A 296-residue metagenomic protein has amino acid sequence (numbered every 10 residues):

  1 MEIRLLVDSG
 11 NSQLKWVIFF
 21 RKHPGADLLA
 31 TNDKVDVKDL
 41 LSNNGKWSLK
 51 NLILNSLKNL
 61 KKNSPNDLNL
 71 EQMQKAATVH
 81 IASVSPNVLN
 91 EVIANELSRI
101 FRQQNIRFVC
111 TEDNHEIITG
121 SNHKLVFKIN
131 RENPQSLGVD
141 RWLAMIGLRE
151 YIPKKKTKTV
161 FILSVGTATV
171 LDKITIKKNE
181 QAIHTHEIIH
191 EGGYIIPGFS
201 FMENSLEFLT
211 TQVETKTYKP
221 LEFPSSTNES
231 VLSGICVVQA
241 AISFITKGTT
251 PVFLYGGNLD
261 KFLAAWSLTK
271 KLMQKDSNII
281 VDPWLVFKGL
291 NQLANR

Functional and structural regions predicted by a protein language model:
I3-Q72, Q181-T217: Short glycine-rich, Thr/Ser-proximal phosphate-binding strand/loop in the N-terminal lobe of ATP-dependent enzymes
R4-D8, H80, V160-S164, F253: Short glycine-aspartate micro-motif
L14-I18, L163, A168-T175: Short beta-strand scaffold segments in enzyme catalytic cores
L41, P134-K156, E180-A182, I189-L232 (+1 more regions): Glycine-rich phosphate-binding loop plus the immediately following alpha-helix
N69-L137, T175-K178, T185-G198, C236 (+3 more regions): Short beta-strand-loop/turn "lid" adjacent to the catalytic site in phosphate-handling enzymes
A76, A82, V213-F262: Phosphate-binding glycine-rich/basic clefts of nucleotide- and phosphate-handling proteins, predominantly
I117-V160, F287-R296: Conserved phosphate-binding catalytic cores of ATP/NTP-utilizing and phosphoryl-transfer enzymes
C236, D276-R296: Glycine-rich phosphate-binding/hydrolytic loop that grips phosphoryl groups
